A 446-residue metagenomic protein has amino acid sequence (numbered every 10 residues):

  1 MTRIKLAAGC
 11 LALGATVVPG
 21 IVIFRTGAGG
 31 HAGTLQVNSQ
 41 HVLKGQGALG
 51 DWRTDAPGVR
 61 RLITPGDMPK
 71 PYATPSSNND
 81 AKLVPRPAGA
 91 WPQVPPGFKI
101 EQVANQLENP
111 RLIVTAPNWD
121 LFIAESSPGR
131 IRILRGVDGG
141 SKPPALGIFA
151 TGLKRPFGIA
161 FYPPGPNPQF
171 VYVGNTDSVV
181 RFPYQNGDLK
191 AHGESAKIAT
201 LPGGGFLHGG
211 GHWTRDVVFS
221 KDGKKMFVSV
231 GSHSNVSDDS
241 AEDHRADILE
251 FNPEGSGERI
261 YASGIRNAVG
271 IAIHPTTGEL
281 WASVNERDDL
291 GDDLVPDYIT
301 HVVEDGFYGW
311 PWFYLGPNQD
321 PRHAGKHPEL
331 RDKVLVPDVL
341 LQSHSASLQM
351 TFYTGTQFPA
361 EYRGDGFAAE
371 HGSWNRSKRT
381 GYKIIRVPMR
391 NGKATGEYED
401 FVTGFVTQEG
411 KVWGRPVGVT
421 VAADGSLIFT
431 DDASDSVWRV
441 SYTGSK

Functional and structural regions predicted by a protein language model:
L13-R25: Hydrophobic alpha-helical membrane-insertion segments, chiefly the h-region of N-terminal signal peptides
F24-Q40: Ser/Thr/Pro/Gly-rich low-complexity linker/stalk segments immediately outside membranes or between
L35-P96, P166-P168, V180, T214 (+9 more regions): Beta-propeller domain segments
W91, N118-P143, G187: Beta-propeller domains
Q102-A104, K142-A150, K190-P202, R259-A262 (+2 more regions): Beta-propeller fold detector
A104, V114-T115, A160, V218 (+3 more regions): Conserved beta-strand position repeated across blades of beta-propeller domains
P110-R111, R130-P164: Blade-loop segments of beta-propeller domains
L146, A150-Y162, Q169, N175-D222 (+3 more regions): Asp-box/WD-like beta-propeller blade repeats and closely related beta-sheet repeat scaffolds
